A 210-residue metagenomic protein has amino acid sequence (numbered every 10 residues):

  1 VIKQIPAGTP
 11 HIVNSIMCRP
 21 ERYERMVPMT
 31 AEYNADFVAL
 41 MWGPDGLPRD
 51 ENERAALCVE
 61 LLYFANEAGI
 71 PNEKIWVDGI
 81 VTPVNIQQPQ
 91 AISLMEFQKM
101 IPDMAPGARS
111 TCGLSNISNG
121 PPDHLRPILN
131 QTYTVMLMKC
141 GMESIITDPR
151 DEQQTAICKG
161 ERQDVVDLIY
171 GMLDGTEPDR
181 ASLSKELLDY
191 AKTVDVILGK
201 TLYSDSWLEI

Functional and structural regions predicted by a protein language model:
V1, R22-Y23: Short, glycine/polar-rich helix-capping loops at beta-to-alpha or helix-loop-helix junctions that flank or form
V1-A7: N-terminal active-site wall of soluble small-molecule enzyme domains
G8-T9, N34: Generic structural motif recognizing short loop/turn segments at the entrances and edges of beta-strands
P10-P20, M41: Catalytic beta/alpha-barrel core
E24-M26, T30-S182: Catalytic alpha/beta core domains of metabolic enzymes, predominantly
R162-I210: N-terminal charge/polar-biased segments
